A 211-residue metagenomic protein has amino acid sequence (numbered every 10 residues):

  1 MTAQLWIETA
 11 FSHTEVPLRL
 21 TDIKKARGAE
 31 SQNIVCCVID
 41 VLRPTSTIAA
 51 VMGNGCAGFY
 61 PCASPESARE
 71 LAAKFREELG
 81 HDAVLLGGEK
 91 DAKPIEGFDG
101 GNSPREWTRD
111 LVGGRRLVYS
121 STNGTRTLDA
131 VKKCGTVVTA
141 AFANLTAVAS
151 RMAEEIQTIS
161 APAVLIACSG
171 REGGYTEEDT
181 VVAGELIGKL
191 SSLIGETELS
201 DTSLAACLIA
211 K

Functional and structural regions predicted by a protein language model:
M1-A3, L18-S31, M52, E77-L79 (+3 more regions): Solvent-exposed alpha-helices and their adjacent loops that cap or buttress functional pockets in soluble metabolic
M1-E15: N- or domain-start disorder-to-order transition segments that initiate the globular core
W6-E8, N33-C37, A57-Y60, D82-L86 (+4 more regions): Structural motif
F11, S121-T122, A141, I166-G170: Short, structured patches in soluble enzyme cores that scaffold and shape functional sites
V16, C36-A50: Short acidic, Gly/Ser-rich segments with clustered Asp/Glu that frequently serve as metal-coordination loops in enzyme
Q32, T45-E66, F75-R76, V84 (+1 more regions): A short alpha/beta connector and helix-capping loop motif
V41, F75-N102, E106, R115 (+3 more regions): Structured catalytic-domain cores with a bias toward divalent-metal coordination
G97-T136, S150, S160, E177-K211: Long, charged alpha-helical interface segments
